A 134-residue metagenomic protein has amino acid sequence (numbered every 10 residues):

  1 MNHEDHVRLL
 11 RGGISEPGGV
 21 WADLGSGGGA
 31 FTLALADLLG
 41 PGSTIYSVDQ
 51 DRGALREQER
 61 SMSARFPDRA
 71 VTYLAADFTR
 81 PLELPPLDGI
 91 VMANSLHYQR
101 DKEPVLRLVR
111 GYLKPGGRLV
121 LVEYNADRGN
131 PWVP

Functional and structural regions predicted by a protein language model:
M1-V20, A34: Conserved alpha-helix/loop element of class I SAM-dependent methyltransferases that forms part of the SAM/SAH-binding
V20, T44, G116-R118: Short glycine-centered segments of the SAM/dcSAM-binding site in methyltransferase folds
A22, G27-R80: Class I SAM-dependent methyltransferase SAM/SAH-binding core
T79-I90: A short acidic, Gly/Pro-enriched loop at the edge of an enzyme's catalytic core that lines a small-molecule cofactor
D88-K102: A short SAM/SAH-binding and catalytic strip from SAM-dependent methyltransferases
E103-R118: A short glycine-rich, Lys/Arg-flanked "PGG" loop and its adjoining helix->strand segment in the class I
R118-P134: Conserved class I S-adenosyl-L-methionine
